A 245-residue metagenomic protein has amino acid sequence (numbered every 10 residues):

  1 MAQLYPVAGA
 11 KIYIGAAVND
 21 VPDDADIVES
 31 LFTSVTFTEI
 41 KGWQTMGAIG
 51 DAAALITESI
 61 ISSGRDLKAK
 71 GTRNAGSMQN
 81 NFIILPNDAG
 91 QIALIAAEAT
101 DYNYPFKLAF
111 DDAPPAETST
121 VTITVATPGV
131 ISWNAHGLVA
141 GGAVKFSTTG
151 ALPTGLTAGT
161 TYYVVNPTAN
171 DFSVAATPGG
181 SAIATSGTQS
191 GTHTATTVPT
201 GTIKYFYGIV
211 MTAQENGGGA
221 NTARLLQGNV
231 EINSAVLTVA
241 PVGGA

Functional and structural regions predicted by a protein language model:
M1, A10, P22-F37, Q91 (+4 more regions): Charged, amphipathic alpha-helical segments and their flanking helix caps
A2-I84, T202-I203, Y207-R224: Solvent-exposed edge beta-strands and adjacent loop segments that serve as assembly or binding interfaces
Y13-A25, K107-D111, K145-T149, Y163 (+1 more regions): Predominantly extracellular/luminal cell-surface or secreted proteins
F32-T36, A52-G71, N87-I92, V121-H136 (+4 more regions): Surface-exposed ligand/attachment interfaces on beta-rich extracellular proteins
S63-A113: Structured, beta-strand-rich domain cores that present glycine/charged loop surfaces used to bind extended ligands
I83-L85, A109-D111, K145-G150, I209-A213: Generic short beta-strand segments
A109-A116, V198-V239: Short beta-strand and beta-hairpin "edge-sheet" elements
A116-I203: Small/polar beta-strand repeat architecture
